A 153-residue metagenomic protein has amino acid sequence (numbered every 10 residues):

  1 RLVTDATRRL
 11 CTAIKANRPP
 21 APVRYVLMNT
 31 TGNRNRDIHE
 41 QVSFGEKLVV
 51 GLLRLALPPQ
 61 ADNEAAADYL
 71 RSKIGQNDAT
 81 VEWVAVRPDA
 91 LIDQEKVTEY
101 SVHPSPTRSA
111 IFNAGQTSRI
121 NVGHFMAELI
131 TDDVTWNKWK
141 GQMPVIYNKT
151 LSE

Functional and structural regions predicted by a protein language model:
R1-T4, V42-E46, L52-A65, F112-I120: Short-chain dehydrogenase/reductase
R1-V26, A65: NAD(P)-cofactor binding segment of oxidoreductase domains
R8, N63-R71, G123-H124: Conserved active-site helix of classical SDR/Rossmann-fold NAD(P)-dependent CH-OH oxidoreductases
V23, T80, S109-E153: Mid/C-terminal beta-alpha module of Rossmann-like enzyme folds, strongest in SDR-family dehydrogenases/epimerases
Y25-T31, V86-P88: SDR active-site strand-loop-helix element
T31-D37, L91-Q94: Conserved catalytic-site region of short-chain dehydrogenase/reductase
I38-E46, K96-P104: Short, flexible, mixed-charge acidic loops at enzyme active sites
A67-D93: Conserved beta-loop-beta element that borders a ligand/cofactor-binding pocket
